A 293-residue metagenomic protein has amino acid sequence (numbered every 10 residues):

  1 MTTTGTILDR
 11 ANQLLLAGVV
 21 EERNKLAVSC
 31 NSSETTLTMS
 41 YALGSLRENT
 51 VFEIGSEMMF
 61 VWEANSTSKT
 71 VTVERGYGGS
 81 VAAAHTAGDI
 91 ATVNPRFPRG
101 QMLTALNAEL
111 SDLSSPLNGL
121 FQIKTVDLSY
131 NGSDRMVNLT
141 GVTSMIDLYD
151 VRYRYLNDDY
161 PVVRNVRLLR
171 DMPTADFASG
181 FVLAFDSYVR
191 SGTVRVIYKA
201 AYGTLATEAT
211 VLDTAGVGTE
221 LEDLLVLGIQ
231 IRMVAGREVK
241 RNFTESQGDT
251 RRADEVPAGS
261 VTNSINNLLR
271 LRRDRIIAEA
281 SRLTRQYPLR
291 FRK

Functional and structural regions predicted by a protein language model:
M1-N31, A42-M59, E63, T67-T70 (+2 more regions): Glycine-enriched, solvent-exposed interface loops adjoining structured elements
T35-T38: Short glycine-/aliphatic-rich beta-strand segments at the starts of folded cytosolic domains
